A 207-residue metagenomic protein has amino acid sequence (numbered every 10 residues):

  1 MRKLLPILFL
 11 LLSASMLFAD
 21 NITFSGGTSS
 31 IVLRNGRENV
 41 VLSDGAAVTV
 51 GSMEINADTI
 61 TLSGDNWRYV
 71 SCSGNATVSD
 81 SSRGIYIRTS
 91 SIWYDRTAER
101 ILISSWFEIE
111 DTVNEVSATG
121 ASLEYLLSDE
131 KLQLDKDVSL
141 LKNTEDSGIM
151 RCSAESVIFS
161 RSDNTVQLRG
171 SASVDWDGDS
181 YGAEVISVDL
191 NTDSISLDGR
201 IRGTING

Functional and structural regions predicted by a protein language model:
M1-G207: Mature-chain termini and adjacent capping regions
